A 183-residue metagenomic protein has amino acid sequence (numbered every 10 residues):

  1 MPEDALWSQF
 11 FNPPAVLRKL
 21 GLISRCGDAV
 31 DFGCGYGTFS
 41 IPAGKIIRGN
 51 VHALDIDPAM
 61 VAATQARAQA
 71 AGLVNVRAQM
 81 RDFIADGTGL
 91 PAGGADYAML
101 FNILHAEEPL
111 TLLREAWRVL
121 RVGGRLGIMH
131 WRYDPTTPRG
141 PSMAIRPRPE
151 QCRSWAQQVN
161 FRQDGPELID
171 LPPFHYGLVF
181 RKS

Functional and structural regions predicted by a protein language model:
S8-G27: Conserved alpha-helix/loop element of class I SAM-dependent methyltransferases that forms part of the SAM/SAH-binding
V30, Y36-D86: Class I SAM-dependent methyltransferase SAM/SAH-binding core
T88-Y97: A short acidic, Gly/Pro-enriched loop at the edge of an enzyme's catalytic core that lines a small-molecule cofactor
D96-P109: A short SAM/SAH-binding and catalytic strip from SAM-dependent methyltransferases
T111-R125: A short glycine-rich, Lys/Arg-flanked "PGG" loop and its adjoining helix->strand segment in the class I
G127-Q151: Conserved class I S-adenosyl-L-methionine
L168-S183: Core SAM-dependent methyltransferase catalytic element
